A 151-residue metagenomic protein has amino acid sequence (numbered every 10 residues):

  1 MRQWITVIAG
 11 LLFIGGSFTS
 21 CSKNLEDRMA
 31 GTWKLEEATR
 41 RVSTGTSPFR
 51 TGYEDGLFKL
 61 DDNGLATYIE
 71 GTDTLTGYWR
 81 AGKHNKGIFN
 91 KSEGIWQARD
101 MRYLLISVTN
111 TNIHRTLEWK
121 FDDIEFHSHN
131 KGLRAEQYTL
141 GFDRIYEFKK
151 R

Functional and structural regions predicted by a protein language model:
M1-C21: Sec-dependent bacterial lipoprotein signal peptides
C21-Y78, H84-R151: Lipid interaction determinants
